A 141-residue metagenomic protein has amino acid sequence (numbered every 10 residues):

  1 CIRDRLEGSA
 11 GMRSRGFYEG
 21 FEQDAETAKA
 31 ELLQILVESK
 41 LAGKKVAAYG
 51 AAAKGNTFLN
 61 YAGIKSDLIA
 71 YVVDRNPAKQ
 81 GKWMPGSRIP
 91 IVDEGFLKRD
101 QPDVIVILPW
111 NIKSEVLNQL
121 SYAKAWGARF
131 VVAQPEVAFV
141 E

Functional and structural regions predicted by a protein language model:
C1-D4: Conserved small/polar residues in nucleotide/adenosyl-binding loops
D24-A42: A short, well-structured juxtamembrane/interface segment
S39-N60: Glycine-rich adenosine-cofactor-binding loop
N56-T57, R75-P77: Conserved SAM-binding loop
A70-R75, V131-A133: Short internal beta-strands
P77-W83, G95-F96: Conserved nucleotide-cofactor-binding alpha/beta core module
S87-E141: Phosphate-bearing ligand-interacting subdomains that bind or position ATP/ADP/UDP/GDP/NAD(P) or nucleotide-linked
